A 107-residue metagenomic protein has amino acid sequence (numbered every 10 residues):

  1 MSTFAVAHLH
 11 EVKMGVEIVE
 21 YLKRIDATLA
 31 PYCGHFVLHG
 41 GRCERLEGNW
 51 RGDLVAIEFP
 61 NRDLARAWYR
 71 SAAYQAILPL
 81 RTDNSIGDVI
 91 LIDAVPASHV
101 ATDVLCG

Functional and structural regions predicted by a protein language model:
M1-D53, P60-A67, D93-G107: Short S/T/G/P-rich N-terminal loop/turn motif that feeds into the first structured element of a domain
Y69-A73: A short, charged, amphipathic alpha-helix used as a generic interaction element across diverse proteins
Q75-I90: C-terminal structural segments of small proteins and small subunits
